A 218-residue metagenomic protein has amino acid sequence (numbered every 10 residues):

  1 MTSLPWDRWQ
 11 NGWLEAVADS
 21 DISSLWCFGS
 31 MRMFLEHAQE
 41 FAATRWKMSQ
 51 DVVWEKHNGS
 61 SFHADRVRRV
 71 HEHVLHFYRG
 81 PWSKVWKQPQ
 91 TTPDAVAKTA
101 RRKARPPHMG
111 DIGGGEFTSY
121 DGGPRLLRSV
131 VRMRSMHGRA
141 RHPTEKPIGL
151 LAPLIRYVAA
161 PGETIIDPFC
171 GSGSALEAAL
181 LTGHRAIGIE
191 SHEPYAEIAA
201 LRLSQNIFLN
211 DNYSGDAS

Functional and structural regions predicted by a protein language model:
M1-D7, K84, T144: Short, exposed beta-strand "edge-strand" segments with a Pro/Gly-rich flavor and a Y/T-containing core
S3-N58: Conserved Class I SAM-dependent methyltransferase catalytic core
R45-S218: Class I S-adenosyl-L-methionine
